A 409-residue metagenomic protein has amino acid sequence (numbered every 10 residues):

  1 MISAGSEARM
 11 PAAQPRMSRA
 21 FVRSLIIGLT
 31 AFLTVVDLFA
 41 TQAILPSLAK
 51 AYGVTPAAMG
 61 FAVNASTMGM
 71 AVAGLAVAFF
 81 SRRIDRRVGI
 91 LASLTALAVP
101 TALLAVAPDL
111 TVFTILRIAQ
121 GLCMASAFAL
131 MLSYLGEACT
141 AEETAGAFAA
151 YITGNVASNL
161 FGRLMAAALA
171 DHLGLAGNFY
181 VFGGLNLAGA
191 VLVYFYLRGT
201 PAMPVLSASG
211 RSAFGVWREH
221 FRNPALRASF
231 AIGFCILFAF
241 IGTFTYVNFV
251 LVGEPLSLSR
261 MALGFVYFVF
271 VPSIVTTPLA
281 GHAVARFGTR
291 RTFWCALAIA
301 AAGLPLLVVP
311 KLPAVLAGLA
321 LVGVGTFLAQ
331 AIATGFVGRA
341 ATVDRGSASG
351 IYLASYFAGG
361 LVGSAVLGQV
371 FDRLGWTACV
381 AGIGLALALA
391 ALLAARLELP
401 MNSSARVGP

Functional and structural regions predicted by a protein language model:
A8-M17, R198-F230: Juxtamembrane intracellular "pre-TM" segments in multi-pass secondary transporters
G53, D85, V106-V112, T140 (+1 more regions): Helix-breaking motifs and short loop linkers at transmembrane-helix boundaries and internal kinks in secondary membrane
V72-L110: Conserved MFS/SLC helix-loop-helix module at the cytosolic interface between two early adjacent transmembrane helices
G74-D85, T276-G288, F371-D372: Helix-to-loop junctions at the C-terminal end of transmembrane segments in multipass secondary transporters
V112, A141-E143, A150-L197: Helix-loop-helix hairpin linking two adjacent transmembrane segments in secondary transporters
L116-N155: Cytoplasmic helix-loop-helix junction between adjacent transmembrane helices in 12-TM secondary transporters
R290-A333: C-terminal transmembrane helical hairpin of 12-TM major facilitator-type secondary transporters
